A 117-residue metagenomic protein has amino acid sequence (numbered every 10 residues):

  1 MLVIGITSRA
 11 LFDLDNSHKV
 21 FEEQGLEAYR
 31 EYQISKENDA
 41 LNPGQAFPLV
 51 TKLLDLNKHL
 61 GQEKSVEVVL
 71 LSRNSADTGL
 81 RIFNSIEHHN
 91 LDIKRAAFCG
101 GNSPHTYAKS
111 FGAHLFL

Functional and structural regions predicted by a protein language model:
M1-V3, H114-L115: Beta-sheet entry/capping signal
L2-N102: Alpha-helical substrate-recognition element adjacent to the catalytic core
T106-L117: Conserved Lys-Pro-Asp/Glu-containing loop-to-beta segment of HAD-superfamily phosphomonoesterases, centered on
